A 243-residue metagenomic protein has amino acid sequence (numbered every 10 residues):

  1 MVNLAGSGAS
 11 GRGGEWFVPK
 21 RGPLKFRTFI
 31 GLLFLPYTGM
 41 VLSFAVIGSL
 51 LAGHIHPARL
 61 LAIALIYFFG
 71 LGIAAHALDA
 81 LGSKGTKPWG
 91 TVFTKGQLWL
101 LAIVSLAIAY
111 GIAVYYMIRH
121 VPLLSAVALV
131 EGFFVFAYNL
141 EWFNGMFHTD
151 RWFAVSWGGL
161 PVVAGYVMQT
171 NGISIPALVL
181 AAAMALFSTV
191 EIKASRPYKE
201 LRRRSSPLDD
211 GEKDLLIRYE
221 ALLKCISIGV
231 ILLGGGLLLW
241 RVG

Functional and structural regions predicted by a protein language model:
M1-L81: Topogenic membrane-insertion module of multi-pass membrane proteins
N3-R27, H76-T94, E191-Y219: Cytosolic, membrane-interface loops and tails of multi-pass inner-membrane proteins
G11, F69-A80, V130-F143, A182-R202: Transmembrane alpha-helical segments that form the membrane-embedded catalytic/substrate-channel core of multi-pass
R27-I55, N139-I173: Long, highly hydrophobic alpha-helical transmembrane signal-anchor segments
R27-L32, P36-V46, A64-L65, H76-L123 (+1 more regions): Multi-pass membrane catalytic core of lipid/isoprenoid biosynthesis enzymes
V46-L65, I108-V127, P161-A181, G236-G243: Helix-coil boundary and interhelical linker segments in multi-pass alpha-helical membrane proteins
K95-Q169: Intramembrane alpha-helical segments
A154-E200: Functional transmembrane core segments of multi-pass inner-membrane proteins
